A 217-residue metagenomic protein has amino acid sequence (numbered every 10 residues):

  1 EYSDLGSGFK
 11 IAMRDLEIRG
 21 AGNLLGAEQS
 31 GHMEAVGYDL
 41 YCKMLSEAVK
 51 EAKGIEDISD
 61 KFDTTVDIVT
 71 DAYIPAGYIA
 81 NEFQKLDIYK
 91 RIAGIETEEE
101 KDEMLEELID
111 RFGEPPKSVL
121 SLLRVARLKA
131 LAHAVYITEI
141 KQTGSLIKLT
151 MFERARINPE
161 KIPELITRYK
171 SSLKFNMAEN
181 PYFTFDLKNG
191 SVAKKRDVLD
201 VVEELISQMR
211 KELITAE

Functional and structural regions predicted by a protein language model:
E1-E217: Accessory helical-bundle/CTD segments and flexible terminal tails appended to RecA-like ATPase motors
